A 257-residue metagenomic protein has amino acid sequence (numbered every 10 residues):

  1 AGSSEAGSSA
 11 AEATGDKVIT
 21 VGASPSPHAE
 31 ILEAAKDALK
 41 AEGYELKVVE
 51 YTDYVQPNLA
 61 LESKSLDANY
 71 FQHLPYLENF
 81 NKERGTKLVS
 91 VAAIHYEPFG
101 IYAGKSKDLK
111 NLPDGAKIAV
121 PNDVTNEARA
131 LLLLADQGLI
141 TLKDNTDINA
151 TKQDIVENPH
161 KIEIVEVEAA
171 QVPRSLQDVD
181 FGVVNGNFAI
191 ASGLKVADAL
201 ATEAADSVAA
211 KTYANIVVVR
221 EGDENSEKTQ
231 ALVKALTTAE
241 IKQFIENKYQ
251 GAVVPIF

Functional and structural regions predicted by a protein language model:
A1-V18: Short, low-complexity disordered leader/linker segments with a strong preference for bacterial N-terminal type II
T14-S26, Y44-E50, K117-I118: Short, well-ordered beta-strand elements
V48-L59, D147-R174: Short helix-initiation/N-cap motifs at beta->coil->alpha
E62-Q72, A116, L139, H160-E163 (+1 more regions): Alpha-to-beta junction loops
N79-V91, S106, D178, V183 (+1 more regions): Ligand-binding "clamshell"
V91-I140, K242-Q243: A conserved helix-loop-strand patch within extracytoplasmic ligand-binding domains of the periplasmic binding
P98-L109, Y213-S226: A bilobed periplasmic-binding-protein/Venus flytrap-type ligand-binding module shared by bacterial periplasmic
T125-N149, Q230-F257: Ligand-binding clefts/hinges and TM-proximal coupling segments of bilobed small-molecule sensing domains
